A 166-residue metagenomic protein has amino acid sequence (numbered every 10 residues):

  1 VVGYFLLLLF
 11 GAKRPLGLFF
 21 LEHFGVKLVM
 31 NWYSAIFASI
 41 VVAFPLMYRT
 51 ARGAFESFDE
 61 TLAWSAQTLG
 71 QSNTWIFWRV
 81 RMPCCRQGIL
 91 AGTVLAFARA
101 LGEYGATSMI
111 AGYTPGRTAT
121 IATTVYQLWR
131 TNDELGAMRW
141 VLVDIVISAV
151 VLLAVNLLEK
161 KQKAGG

Functional and structural regions predicted by a protein language model:
V2-I40, A111-P115: Membrane-interfacial helix termini and adjacent extracytoplasmic/periplasmic loops of multi-pass transporters
Y4-F5, G11-A12, I89-Q127: Non-cytoplasmic
L7, L46, T50, L152-E159: Structural signal for membrane-spanning alpha-helices in multi-pass inner-membrane proteins, emphasizing helix cores
V29-Y33, F37-I40, F44, L62 (+6 more regions): Alpha-helical membrane-protein architecture signal
Y48-A51, F55, D59, N73-A106: Transmembrane alpha-helices
T61, S65-Q67, A137: Short hydrophobic faces within alpha-helices
S108-L153, L158: Interhelical loop and adjacent transmembrane-helix boundary motif in polytopic membrane transport permeases
L158-G166: Short cytosolic juxtamembrane segments of multi-pass membrane proteins
